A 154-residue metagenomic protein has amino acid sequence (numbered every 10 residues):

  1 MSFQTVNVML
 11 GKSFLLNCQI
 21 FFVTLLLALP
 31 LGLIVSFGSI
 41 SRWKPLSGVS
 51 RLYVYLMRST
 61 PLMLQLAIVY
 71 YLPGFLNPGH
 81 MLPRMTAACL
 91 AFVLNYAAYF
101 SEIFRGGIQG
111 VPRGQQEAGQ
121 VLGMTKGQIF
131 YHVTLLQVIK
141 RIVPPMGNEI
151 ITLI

Functional and structural regions predicted by a protein language model:
M1-I154: Transmembrane alpha-helices and adjacent helix-loop boundaries
